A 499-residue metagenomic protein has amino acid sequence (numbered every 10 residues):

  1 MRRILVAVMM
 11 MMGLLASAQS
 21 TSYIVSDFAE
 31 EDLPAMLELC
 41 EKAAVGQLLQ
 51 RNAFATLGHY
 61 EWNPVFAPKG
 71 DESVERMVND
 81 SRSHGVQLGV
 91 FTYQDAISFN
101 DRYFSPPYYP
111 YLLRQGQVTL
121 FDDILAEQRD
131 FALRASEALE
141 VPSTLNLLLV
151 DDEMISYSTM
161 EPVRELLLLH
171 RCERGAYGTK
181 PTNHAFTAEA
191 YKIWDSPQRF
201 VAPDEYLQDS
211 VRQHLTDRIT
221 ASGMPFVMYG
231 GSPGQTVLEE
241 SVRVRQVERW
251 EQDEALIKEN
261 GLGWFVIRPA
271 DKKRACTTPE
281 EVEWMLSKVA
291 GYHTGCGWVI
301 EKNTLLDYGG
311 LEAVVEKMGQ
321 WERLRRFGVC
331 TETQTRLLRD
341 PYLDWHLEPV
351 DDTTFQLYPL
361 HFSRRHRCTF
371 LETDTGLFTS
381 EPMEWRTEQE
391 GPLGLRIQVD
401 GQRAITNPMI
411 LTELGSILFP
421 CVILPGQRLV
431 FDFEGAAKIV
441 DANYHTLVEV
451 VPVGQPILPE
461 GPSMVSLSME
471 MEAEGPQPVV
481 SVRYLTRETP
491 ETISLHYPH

Functional and structural regions predicted by a protein language model:
M1, A16-L48, D80, H84-L88 (+3 more regions): Carbohydrate-recognition beta-sandwich/jelly-roll modules in extracellular/periplasmic carbohydrate-active proteins
R2-A7: Sec-dependent signal peptide recognition, specifically the positively charged N-region followed immediately by
M9-L15: Hydrophobic h-region of N-terminal signal peptides that target proteins for export in Gram-negative bacteria
Q19, F99-Q117, P197-Y308: Glycan-recognition surfaces
S22-Q117, P197-Q213, D217, A221-S222: Aromatic-lined carbohydrate-binding/catalytic grooves of carbohydrate-active enzymes
V74-V90, A96-S98, Y103-S105, Y111-T119 (+3 more regions): Carbohydrate-binding surfaces of carbohydrate-active enzymes
Q94, F99-A185, R199: Autoprocessing Asn-cyclization modules and mimics
R134, R174-F186, I193, E388-H499: Intrinsically disordered, low-complexity segments enriched in serine, threonine, and glycine
